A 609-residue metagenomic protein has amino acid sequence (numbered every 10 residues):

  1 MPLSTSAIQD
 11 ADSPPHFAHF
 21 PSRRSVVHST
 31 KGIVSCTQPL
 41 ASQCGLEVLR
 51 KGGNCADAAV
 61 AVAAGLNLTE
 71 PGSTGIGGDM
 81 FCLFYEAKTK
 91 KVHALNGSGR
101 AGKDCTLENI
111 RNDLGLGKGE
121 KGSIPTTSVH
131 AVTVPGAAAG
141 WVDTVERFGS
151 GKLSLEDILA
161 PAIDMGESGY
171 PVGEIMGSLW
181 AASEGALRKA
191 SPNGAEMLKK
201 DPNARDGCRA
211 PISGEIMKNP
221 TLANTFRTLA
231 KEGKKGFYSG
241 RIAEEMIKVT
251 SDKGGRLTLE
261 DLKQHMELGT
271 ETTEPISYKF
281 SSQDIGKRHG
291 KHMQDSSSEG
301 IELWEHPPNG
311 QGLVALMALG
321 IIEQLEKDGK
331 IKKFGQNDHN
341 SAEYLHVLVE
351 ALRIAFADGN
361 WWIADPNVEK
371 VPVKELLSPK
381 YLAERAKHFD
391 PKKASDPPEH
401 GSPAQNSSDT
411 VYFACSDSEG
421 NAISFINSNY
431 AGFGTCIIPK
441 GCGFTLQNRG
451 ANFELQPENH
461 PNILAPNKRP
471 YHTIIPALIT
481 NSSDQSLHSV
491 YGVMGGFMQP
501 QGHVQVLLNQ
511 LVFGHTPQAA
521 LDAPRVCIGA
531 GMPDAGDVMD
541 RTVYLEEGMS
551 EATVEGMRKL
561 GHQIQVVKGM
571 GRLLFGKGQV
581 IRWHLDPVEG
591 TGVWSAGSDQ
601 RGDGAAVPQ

Functional and structural regions predicted by a protein language model:
P2-Q43, E47, C55-E232, F237-S239 (+2 more regions): Noncatalytic scaffold domains of N-terminal-nucleophile
A11-P14, C208, G255, D261 (+4 more regions): Internal maturation/activation junctions in enzymes
V48-L49, A139-G149, E232-S239, E244 (+3 more regions): Alpha-helical support elements that line or immediately flank enzyme active sites and cofactor-binding pockets
A56-V62, E156-E167, G240, E244-K248 (+2 more regions): Short, well-structured alpha-helical segments that form the helix of a local strand-helix-strand
L68-A94, R256-K263, N421-Q485, P500 (+3 more regions): Active-site rim segments in enzyme catalytic domains, especially the processed small/beta chain of N-terminal
T74, G78-E86, V411-S416, P476-L478 (+1 more regions): Short beta-strand scaffold segments in enzyme catalytic cores
H306-G312, V411-A414, S424-I437, G492-P500: Glycine-rich phosphate/pyrophosphate-binding beta-alpha loops
F356, D365, N467-R469, H503 (+1 more regions): Extended C-terminal subregions enriched in glycine
